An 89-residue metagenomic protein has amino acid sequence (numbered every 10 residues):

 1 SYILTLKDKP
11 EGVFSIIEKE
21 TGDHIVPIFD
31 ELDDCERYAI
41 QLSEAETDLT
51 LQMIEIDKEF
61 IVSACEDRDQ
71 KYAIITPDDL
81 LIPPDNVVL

Functional and structural regions predicted by a protein language model:
S1-L89: Conserved NAD+-utilizing ADP-ribose enzyme module
